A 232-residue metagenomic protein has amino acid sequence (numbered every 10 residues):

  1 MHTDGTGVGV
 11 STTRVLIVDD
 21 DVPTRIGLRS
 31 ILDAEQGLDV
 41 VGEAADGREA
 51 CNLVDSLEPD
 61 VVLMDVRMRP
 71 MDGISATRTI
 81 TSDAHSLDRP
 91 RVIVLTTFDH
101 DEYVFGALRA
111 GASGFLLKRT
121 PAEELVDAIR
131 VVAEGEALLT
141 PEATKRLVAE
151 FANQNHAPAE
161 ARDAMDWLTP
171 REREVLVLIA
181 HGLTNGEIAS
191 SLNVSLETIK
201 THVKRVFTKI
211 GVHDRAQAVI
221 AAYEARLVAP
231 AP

Functional and structural regions predicted by a protein language model:
S11-L32, L168: Conserved acidic segment of CheY-like receiver
D19, D65, T96: Active-site residues of response regulator receiver
T24, M64, R69-D72: The feature encodes the CheY-like receiver
E43-V61: Acidic, metal-coordinating helix/loop segments flanking the phosphotransfer/catalytic sites of two-component signaling
D46-E49, M71-R78: Acidic catalytic/metal-coordinating carboxylates
V104-R109, G114, R119-P170, E174 (+1 more regions): Short, flexible helix-to-coil linker/hinge segments that flank and couple to helix-turn-helix
G182-Q217: Recognition helix of helix-turn-helix DNA-binding domains
T208-P232: Basic, Lys/Arg-enriched C-terminal extension of HTH/homeodomain DNA-binding domains
